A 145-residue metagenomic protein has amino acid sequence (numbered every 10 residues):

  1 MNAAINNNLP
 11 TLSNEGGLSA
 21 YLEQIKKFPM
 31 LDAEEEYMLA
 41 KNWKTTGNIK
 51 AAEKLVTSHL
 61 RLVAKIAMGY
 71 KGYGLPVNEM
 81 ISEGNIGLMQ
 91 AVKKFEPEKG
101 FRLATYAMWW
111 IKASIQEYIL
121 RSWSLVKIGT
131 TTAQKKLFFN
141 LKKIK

Functional and structural regions predicted by a protein language model:
N2-I128, T132-K145: Alpha-helical promoter-recognition and RNA polymerase-docking modules of transcription initiation factors, dominated by
